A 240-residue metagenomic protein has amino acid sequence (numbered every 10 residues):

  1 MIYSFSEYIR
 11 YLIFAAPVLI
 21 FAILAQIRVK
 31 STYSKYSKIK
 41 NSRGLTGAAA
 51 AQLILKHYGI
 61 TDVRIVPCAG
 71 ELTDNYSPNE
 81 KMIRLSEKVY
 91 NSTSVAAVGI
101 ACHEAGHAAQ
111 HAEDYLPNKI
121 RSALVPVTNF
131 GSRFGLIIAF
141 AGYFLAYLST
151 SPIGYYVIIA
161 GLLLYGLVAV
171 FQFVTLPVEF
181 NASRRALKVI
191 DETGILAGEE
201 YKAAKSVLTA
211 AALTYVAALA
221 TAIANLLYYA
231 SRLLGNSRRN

Functional and structural regions predicted by a protein language model:
I2-F5, I27-S132, V170-N240: Polar-ligand-bearing catalytic/cofactor-coordination segments of membrane-embedded or membrane-tethered inner-membrane
S6-F14, S151-L163: Hydrophobic alpha-helical transmembrane segments
Y11-F14, V18, G131, V157 (+1 more regions): Small-residue packing motifs within transmembrane alpha-helices
I13-K35: N-terminal signal-anchor transmembrane alpha helix
V18-L24, G161-T175: Alpha-helical transmembrane segments of multi-pass membrane proteins
L124-Y147: Post-HExxH zinc-binding segment in Zn-dependent metallohydrolases
F144-A160, G235-N240: Membrane-interfacial helix-loop-helix connectors in multipass membrane proteins
